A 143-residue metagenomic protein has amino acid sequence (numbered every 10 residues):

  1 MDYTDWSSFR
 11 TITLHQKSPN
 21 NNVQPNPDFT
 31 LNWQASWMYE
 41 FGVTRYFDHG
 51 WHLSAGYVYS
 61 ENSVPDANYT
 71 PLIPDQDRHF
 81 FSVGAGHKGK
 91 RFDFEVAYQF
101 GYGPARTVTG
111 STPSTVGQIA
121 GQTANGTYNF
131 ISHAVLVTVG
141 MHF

Functional and structural regions predicted by a protein language model:
M1-F143: Outer-membrane beta-barrel porins/channels
